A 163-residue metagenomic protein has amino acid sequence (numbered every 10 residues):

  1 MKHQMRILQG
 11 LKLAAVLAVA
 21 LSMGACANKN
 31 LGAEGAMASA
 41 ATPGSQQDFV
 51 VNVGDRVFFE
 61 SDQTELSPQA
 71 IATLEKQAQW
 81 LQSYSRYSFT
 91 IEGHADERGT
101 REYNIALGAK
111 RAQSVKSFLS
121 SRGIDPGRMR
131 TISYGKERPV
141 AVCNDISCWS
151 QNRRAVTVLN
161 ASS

Functional and structural regions predicted by a protein language model:
K2-A15: Bacterial N-terminal signal peptides that target proteins for export
L21-A25: C-terminal motif of bacterial Sec signal peptides marking the signal peptidase cleavage site
A27-S88, A161-S163: Periplasmic peptidoglycan-binding/tethering modules of Gram-negative envelope proteins
G54-R56, E102, R154: Short, solvent-exposed beta-strand edge segments and adjacent coil->beta transition regions
Q69, T73-K76, E102, K110 (+2 more regions): Extracytoplasmic/secreted proteins, especially bacterial periplasmic and envelope-associated proteins
S85-H94, A109-V140, R153-S163: A non-catalytic structural micro-motif
V142-D145: Short beta-alpha junctions and helix-cap segments that line functional grooves
S147-Q151: A generic structural micro-feature
